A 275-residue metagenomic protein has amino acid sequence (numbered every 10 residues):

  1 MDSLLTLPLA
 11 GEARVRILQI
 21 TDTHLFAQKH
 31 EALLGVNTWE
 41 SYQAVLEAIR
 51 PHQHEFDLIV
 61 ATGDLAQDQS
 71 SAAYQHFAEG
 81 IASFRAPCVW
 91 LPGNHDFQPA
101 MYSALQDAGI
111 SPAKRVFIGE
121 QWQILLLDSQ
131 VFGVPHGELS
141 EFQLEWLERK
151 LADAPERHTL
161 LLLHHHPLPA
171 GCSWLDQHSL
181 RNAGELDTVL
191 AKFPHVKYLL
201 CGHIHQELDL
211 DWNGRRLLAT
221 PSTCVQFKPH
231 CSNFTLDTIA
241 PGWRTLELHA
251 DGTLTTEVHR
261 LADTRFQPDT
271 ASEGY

Functional and structural regions predicted by a protein language model:
M1-H76, A170: N-terminal active-site segment of His-dependent metallophosphoesterases
D2, V189, D211-Y275: Binuclear metal-dependent phosphoesterase catalytic core
D2-L5, A44, A100-R115, E145-L147: Alpha-helical scaffolding within the catalytic cores of extracellular/periplasmic polymer-degrading hydrolases
R14-A27, W122-V131, L160-L162, R216-P221 (+1 more regions): Active-site-proximal beta-strand elements of phosphoester/diester hydrolases
T21-S41, Q67, F97-I110, F132-E141 (+1 more regions): Acidic/histidine-rich helix-loop elements that form or flank divalent-metal/phosphate-binding sites at the catalytic
D22, G63-D64, G93, H164 (+2 more regions): Active-site glycine-centered loops adjacent to acidic/histidine catalytic or metal-binding residues that shape
V45-L58, H136-R216, G252-T255, T264 (+1 more regions): His/acidic metal-ligating clusters that form di-metal
A61-A82, F97-I110, C172-W174, L208-N213: Metal-dependent catalytic neighborhoods of phosphoester/phosphodiester hydrolases
